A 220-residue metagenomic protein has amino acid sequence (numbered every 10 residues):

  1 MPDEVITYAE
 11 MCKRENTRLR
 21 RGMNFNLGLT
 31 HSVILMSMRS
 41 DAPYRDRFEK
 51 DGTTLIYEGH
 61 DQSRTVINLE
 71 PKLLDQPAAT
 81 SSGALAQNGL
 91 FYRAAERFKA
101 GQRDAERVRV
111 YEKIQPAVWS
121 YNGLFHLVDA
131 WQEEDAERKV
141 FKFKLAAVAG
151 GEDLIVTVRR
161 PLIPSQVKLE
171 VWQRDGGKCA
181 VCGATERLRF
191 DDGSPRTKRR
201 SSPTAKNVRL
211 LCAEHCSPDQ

Functional and structural regions predicted by a protein language model:
P2-S120: Acidic, glycine-rich low-complexity segments with interspersed aromatic residues
I34, V108, F125, F143 (+2 more regions): A broad, low-specificity signal marking well-ordered, structured residues that form hydrophobic/aromatic
A94-A95, V148-K178, S201-S202, K206: Short, charged surface segments at domain edges that flank catalytic/cofactor-binding sites
R103-A105, N122, R138-V140, T185 (+1 more regions): Eukaryote-biased feature marking scaffold/signaling PDZ-domain proteins and nuclear chromatin regulators
K113-V158: Compact mixed alphabeta submodule
V167, V181-G183, H215: Extracytoplasmic low-complexity repetitive segments enriched in small/polar residues
C182-L211: Histidine-centered nuclease catalytic patch
V208-Q220: Short Cys/His-centered divalent metal-binding micro-motifs
